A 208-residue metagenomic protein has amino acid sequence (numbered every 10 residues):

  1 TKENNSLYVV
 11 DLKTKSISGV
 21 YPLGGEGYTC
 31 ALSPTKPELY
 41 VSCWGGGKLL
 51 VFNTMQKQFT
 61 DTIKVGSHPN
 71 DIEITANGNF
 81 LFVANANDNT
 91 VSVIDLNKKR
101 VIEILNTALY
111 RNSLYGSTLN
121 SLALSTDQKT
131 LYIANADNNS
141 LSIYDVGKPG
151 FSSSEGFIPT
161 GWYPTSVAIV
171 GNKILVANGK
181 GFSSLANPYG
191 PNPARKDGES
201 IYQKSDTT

Functional and structural regions predicted by a protein language model:
T1-T208: Predominantly soluble domains enriched in secretory-pathway, periplasmic, or organellar proteins
